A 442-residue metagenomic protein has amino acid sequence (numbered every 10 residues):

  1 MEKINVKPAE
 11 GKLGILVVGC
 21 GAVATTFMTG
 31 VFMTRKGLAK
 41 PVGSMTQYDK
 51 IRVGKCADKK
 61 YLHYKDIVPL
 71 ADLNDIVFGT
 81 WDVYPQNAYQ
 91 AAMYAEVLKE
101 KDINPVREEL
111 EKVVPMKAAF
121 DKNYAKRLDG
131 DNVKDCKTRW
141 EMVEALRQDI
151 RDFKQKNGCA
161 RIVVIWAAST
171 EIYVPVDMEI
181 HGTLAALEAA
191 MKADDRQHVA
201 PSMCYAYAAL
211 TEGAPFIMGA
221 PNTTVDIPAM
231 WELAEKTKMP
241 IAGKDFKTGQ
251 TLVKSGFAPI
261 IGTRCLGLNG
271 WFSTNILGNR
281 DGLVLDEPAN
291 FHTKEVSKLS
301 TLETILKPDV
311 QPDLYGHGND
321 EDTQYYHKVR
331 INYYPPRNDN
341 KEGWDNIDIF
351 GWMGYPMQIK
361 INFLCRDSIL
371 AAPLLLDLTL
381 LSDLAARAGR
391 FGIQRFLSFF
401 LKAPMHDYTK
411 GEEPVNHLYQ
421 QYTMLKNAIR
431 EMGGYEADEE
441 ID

Functional and structural regions predicted by a protein language model:
M1-A220, T224-K236, Q250-G256, Q358-D442: Metallocofactor- and cofactor-centric catalytic cores in central/energy metabolism, strongly enriched
G213-A214, M239, C265-L266: Short glycine/serine/threonine/alanine-rich loop segments
N222-T237, I276-E287, T304-D313, Y334-K341 (+2 more regions): Short flexible/disordered coil segments
A242-K244, T248-N319: Conserved anion/nucleotide-ligand pocket segment
T293, S297-I393: Glycine-rich, aromatic-lined ligand/substrate-binding cores of catalytic and carbohydrate-binding domains
